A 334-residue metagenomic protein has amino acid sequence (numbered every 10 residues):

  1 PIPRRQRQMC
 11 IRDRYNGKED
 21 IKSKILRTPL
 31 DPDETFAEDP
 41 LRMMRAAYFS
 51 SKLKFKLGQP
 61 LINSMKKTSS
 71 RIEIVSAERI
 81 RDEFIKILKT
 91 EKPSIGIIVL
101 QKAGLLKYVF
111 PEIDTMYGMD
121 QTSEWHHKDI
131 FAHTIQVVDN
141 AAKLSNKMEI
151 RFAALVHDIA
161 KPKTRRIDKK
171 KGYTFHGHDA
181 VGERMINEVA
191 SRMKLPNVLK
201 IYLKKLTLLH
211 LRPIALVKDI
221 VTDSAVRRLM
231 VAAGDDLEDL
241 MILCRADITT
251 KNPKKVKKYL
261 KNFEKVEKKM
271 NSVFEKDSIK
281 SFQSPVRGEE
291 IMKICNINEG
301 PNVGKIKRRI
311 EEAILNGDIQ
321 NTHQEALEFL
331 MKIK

Functional and structural regions predicted by a protein language model:
P1-R7, I11: Single conserved hydrophobic/aromatic residue that forms the stacking wall/gate of nucleotide- or nucleobase-binding
R12-E78: Internal alpha/beta core interface subdomains
D13-D31, Y48, E188, R192 (+1 more regions): Charged substrate- and nucleic-acid-binding regions of tRNA-handling and nucleotidyl-transfer enzymes, centered on
I21, D39, A46, V99-L100 (+6 more regions): A residue-level signal for conserved active-site and pocket-lining positions in enzyme catalytic cores
M44-S51, I85, I97, Q101 (+2 more regions): Short, amphipathic alpha-helical segments that act as regulatory/interfacial helices in nucleotide-processing proteins
S50-P60, E91-I95, K107-V109, S145 (+4 more regions): Short helix-capping/linker segments at secondary-structure and domain boundaries
K67-R79, G177-V181, L209-I214, K265-S272 (+1 more regions): Short, mixed-charge aromatic SLiMs
V75-C244: Conserved, hydrophobic alpha-helical core segments of structured domains
